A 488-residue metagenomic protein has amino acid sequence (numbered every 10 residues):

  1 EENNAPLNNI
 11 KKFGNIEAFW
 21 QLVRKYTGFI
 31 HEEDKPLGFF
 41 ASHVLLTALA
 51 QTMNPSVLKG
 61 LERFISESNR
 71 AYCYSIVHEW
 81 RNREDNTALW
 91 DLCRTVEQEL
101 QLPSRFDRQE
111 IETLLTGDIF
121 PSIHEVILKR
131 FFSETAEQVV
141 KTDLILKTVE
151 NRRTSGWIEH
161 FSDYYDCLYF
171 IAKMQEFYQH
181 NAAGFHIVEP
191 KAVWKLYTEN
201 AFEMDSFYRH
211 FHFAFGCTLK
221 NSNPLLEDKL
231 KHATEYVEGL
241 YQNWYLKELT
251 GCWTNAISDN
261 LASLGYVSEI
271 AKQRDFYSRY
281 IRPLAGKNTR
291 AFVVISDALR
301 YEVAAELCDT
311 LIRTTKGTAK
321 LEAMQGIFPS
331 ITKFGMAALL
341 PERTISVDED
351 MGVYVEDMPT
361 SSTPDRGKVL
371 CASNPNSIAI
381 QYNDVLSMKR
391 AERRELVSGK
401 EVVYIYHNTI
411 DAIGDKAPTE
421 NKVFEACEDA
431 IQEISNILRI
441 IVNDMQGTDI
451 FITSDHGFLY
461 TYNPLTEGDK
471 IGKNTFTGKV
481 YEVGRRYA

Functional and structural regions predicted by a protein language model:
E1-R290, R300-I450, S454-A488: …; additionally, a secondary subgroup of soluble metalloenzymes is captured
F292-V294: Beta1/beta-strand and adjacent pyrophosphate-binding region of the FAD-binding site in flavoprotein oxidoreductases
D297: Ligand-binding pocket scaffold of soluble enzyme catalytic domains
